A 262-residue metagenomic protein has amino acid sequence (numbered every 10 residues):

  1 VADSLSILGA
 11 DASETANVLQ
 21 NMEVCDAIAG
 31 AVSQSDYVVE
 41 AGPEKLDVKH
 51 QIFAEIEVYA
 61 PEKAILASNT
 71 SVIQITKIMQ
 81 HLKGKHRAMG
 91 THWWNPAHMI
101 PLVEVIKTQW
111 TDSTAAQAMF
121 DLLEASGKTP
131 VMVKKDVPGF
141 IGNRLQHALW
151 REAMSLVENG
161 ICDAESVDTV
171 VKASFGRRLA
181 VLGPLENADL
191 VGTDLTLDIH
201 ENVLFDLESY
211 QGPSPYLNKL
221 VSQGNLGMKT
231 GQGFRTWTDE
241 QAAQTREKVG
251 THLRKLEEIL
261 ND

Functional and structural regions predicted by a protein language model:
V1, I56, I78-M79: Hydrophobic packing residues within well-ordered alpha-helices of enzyme cores
A2, Q146-E152: Structural/interface elements that position substrates and couple domains in central-metabolism enzymes
S6-L66, I73-Q74: Rossmann-like NAD(P)-binding element
D11, D112, C162-S166: Helix N-cap / loop-to-helix initiation motif
I65-G139, N143: Rossmann-fold dinucleotide-binding core
A125-K128, M132, E158-N159, A164-D262: NAD(P)-dependent Rossmann-like dehydrogenase/reductase catalytic/cofactor-binding core
